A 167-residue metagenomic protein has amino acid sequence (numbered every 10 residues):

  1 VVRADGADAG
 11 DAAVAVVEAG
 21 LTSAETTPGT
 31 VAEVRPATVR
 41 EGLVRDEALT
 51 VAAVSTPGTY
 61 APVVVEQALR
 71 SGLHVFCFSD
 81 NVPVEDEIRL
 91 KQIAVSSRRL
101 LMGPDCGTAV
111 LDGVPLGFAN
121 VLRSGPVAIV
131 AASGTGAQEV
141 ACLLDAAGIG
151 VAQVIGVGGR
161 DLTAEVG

Functional and structural regions predicted by a protein language model:
V1-G167: Catalytic-core regions of core metabolic enzymes, especially those transforming organic acids/acyl-group intermediates
